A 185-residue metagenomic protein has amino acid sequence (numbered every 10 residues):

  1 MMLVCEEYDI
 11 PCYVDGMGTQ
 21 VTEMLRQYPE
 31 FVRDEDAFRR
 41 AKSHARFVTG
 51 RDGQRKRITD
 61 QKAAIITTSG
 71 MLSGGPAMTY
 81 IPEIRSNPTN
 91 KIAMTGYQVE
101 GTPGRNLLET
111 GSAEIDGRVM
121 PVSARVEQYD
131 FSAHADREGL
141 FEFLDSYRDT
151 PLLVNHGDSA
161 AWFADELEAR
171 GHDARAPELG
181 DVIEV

Functional and structural regions predicted by a protein language model:
M1-V185: Acidic/His-rich, metal-assisted hydrolase cores and their charged scaffolds
